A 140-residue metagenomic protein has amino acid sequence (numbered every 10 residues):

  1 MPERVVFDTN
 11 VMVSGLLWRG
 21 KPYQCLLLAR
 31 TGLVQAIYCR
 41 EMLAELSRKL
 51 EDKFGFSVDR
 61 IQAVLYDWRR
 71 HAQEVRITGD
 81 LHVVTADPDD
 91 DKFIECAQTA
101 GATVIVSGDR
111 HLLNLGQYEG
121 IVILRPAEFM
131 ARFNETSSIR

Functional and structural regions predicted by a protein language model:
P2-R4: Extreme N-terminal starter segment of soluble prokaryotic enzymes
F7, L17-E51: PIN/NYN-family metal-dependent endoribonuclease catalytic core
D8-T9, Y38-C39, G108-D109, R125-P126: A secondary-structure boundary/capping signal
G20, I37, D59, A63 (+2 more regions): Residues at secondary-structure transition points
L33-A36, G101-T103, I121: Short active-site oxyanion
H71-V104, R110: Active-site neighborhoods of divalent-metal-dependent phosphate/nucleic-acid chemistry enzymes
D91, R110-R140: Acidic, PIN/NYN-like endoribonuclease modules and their adjacent C-terminal/linker elements
